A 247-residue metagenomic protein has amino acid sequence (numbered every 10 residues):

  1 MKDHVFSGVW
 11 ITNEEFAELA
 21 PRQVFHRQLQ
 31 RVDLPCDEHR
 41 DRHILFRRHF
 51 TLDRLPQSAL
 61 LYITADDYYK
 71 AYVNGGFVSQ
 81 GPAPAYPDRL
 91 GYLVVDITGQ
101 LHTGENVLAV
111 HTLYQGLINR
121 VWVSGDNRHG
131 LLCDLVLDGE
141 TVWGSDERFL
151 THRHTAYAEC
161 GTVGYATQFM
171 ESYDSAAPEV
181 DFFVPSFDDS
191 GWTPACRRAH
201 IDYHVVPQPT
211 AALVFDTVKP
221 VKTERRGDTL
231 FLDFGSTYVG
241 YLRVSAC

Functional and structural regions predicted by a protein language model:
M1-C36, V110-D216: An acidic-aromatic loop/edge-strand motif
D33-I44, P82-L90, V221-R226, G235: Extracellular beta-rich ligand/substrate-recognition surface
D41, F46-P178, S245-A246: Accessory beta-strand-rich segments of carbohydrate-active enzymes
H43, D189, T229: A residue-level signal for beta-strand positions that form part of recognition/binding surfaces within mature
R48, D189-G191, L242: Active-site-proximal helix/loop capping residues that flank conserved catalytic or ligand/cofactor
D53, L61-T64, T98, V136-D138 (+6 more regions): A structural detector for beta-sheet-dominated domains
H102-E105, T229-C247: Extended acidic/polar, glycine-enriched regions that form or flank non-catalytic beta-rich accessory modules
P220-V221, G240: Glycine-centered structural positions embedded in regular secondary structure
